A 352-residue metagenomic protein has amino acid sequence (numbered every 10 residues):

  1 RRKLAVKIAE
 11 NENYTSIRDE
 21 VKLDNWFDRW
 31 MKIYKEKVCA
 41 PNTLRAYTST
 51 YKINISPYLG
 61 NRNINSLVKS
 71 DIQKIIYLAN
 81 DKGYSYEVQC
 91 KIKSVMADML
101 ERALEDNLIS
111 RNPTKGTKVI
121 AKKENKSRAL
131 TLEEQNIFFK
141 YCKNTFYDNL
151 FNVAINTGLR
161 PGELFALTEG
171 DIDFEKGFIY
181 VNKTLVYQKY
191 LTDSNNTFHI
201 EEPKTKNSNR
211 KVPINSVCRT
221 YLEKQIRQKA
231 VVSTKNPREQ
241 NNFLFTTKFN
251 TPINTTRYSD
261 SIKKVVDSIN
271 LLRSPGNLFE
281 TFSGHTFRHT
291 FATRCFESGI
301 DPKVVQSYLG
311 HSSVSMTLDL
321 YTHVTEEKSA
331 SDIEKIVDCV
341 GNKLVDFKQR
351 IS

Functional and structural regions predicted by a protein language model:
R1-E20, I33-K37: N-terminal helical hairpins
D19, D24, M31-L108, E124 (+3 more regions): N-terminal core-binding DNA-recognition domain of tyrosine site-specific recombinases/integrases
N42, Y180, K189-Y190, I200-K224 (+1 more regions): C-terminal catalytic core of Y-nucleophile DNA break-rejoin enzymes
Y86, K140, N144-T145, T157 (+5 more regions): Short, basic (Lys/Arg/His-rich) helix/loop patches that form interaction surfaces in the mid-to-C-terminal regions
C90-I92, E105, I109-R111, K115-E169 (+5 more regions): Basic, Lys/Arg- and aromatic-enriched nucleic-acid-binding interface segment
A121, L185-Y187, T290, L309-K335: Catalytic-site neighborhood detector that most strongly recognizes the C-terminal catalytic loop/helix of tyrosine
D171-F178, I300-T322: Short, polar N-cap/turn motifs at the start of nucleic acid-interacting alpha helices
K176, K183, Y187-N209, S216-C218 (+2 more regions): C-terminal secondary-structure termini that scaffold catalytic or DNA-interacting sites
